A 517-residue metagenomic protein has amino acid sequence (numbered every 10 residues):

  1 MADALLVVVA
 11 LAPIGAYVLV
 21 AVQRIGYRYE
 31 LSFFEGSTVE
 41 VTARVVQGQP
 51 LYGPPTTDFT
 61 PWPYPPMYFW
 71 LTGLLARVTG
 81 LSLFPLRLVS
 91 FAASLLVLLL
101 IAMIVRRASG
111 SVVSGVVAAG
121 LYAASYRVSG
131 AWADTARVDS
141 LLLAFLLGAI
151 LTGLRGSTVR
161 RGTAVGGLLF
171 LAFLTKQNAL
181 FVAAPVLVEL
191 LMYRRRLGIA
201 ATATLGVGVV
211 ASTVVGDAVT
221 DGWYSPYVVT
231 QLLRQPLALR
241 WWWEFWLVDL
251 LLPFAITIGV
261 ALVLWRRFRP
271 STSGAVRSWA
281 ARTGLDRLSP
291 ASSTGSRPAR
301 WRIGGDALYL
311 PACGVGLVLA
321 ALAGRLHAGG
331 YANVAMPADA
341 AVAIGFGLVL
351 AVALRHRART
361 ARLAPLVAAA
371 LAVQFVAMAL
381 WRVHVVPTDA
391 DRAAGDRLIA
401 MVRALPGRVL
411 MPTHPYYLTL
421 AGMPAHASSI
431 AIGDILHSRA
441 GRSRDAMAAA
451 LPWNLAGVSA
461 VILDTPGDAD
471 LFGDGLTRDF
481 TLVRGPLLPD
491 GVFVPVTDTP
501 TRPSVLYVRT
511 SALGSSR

Functional and structural regions predicted by a protein language model:
D3-I14, L205-G206, R287, L350-A379: Signature aromatic-anchored transmembrane alpha helix within multi-pass, membrane-resident enzymes that catalyze glycan
G36-P63, M67-W70, L74, S225: Extracytosolic helix-loop segments that constitute the early lumenal/periplasmic catalytic or substrate-binding loops
L88-S109, V117, G148: Transmembrane-helix motifs of polytopic, lipid-linked glycan transferases
V128, L141-S157, V165-L169, A341-L348: Specific aromatic-rich, kink-prone transmembrane helix
L147, T152, R161-Q177, A183-L190 (+2 more regions): Membrane-interface alpha helices of multi-pass inner-membrane proteins
F181, A328-R362: Hydrophobic/aromatic-rich transmembrane helices and adjacent perimembrane loops
V182-V207, L232-Q235, A261-W279, S296 (+3 more regions): Perimembrane helix-loop-helix junctions
V385-A440, R444-F472: Short periplasmic/luminal acceptor-recognition loop of GT-C membrane glycosyltransferases, typified by
